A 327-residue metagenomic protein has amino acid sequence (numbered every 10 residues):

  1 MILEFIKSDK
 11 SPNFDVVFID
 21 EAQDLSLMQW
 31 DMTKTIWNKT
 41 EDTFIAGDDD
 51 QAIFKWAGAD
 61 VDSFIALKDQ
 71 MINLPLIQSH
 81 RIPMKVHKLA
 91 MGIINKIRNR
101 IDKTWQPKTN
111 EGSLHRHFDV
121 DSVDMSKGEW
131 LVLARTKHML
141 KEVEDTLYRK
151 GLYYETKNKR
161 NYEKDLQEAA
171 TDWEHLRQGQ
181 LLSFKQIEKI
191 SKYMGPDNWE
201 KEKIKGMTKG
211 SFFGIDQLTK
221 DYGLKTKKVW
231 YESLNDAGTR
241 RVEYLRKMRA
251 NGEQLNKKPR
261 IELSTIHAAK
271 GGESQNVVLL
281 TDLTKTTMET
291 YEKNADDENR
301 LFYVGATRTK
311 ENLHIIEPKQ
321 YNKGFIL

Functional and structural regions predicted by a protein language model:
M1, V86, G305: A residue-level signal for conserved active-site and pocket-lining positions in enzyme catalytic cores
I2-P12: Conserved helix/coil segment N-terminal to the catalytic DExD/H
P12, V16-I19, Q23-E111, L131-R149 (+7 more regions): Conserved helicase motor core of SF1/SF2 NTP-dependent helicases
A90-I94, K137, E144, Y148 (+5 more regions): Short, amphipathic alpha-helical segments that act as regulatory/interfacial helices in nucleotide-processing proteins
S113-E129: Conserved interdomain hinge at the start of the Helicase C-terminal
N161-H175: RNase H-like two-metal-ion nuclease catalytic core shared by retroviral integrases and related mobile-element nucleases
E174-I316: Conserved helicase C-terminal RecA-like lobe
I315, Q320-I326: Substrate-binding beta-hairpin/strand module that engages nucleic acids
